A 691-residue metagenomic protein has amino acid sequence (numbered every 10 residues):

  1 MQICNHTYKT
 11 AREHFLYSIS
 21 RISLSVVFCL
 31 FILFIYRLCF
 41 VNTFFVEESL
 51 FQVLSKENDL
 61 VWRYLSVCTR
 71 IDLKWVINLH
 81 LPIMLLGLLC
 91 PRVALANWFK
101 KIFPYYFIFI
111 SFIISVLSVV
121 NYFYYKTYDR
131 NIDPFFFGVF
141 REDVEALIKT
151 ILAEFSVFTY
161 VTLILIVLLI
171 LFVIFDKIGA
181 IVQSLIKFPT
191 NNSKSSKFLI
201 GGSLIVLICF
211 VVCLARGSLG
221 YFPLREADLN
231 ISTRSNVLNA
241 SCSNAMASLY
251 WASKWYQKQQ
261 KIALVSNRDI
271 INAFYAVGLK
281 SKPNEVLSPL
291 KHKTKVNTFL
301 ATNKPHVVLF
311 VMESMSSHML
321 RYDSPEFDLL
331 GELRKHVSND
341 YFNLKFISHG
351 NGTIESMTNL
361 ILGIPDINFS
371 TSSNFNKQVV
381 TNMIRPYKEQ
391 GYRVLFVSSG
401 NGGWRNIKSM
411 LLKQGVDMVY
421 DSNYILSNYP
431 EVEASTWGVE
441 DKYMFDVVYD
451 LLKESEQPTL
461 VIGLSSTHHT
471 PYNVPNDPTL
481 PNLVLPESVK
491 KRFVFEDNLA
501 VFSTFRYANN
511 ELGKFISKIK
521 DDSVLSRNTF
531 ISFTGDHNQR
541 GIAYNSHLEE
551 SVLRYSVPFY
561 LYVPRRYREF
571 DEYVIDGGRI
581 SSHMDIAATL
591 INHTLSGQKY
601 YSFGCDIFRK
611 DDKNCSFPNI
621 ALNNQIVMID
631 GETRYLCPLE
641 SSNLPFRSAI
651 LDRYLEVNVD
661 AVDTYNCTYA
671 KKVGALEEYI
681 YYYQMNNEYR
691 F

Functional and structural regions predicted by a protein language model:
Q2-Q260: Transmembrane and membrane-interface helices of multi-pass, inner-membrane envelope-modifying transferases
I32, R141-E145, S243-M246, N267-I270 (+5 more regions): Alpha-helix initiation and N-capping motif
T69, Q257-K261, P471-V474, K599: Proline-centered turn/helix-capping motifs that create local helix->coil transitions or kinks
D72, T150, V173, K177 (+8 more regions): Residues that form generic nucleotide/phosphate-binding pockets
W98-K101, Q260-I271, N374-N376, F603-D606: Short alpha-helical "patches" and their helix-cap loops
V157-T162, L169-I170, D269-K282, L411: Long, well-ordered, tryptophan-enriched scaffold segments
S235-L238, C242-K295, N303, S338 (+1 more regions): The feature marks either
L279-F691: Solvent-exposed soluble domains appended to multi-pass membrane proteins
